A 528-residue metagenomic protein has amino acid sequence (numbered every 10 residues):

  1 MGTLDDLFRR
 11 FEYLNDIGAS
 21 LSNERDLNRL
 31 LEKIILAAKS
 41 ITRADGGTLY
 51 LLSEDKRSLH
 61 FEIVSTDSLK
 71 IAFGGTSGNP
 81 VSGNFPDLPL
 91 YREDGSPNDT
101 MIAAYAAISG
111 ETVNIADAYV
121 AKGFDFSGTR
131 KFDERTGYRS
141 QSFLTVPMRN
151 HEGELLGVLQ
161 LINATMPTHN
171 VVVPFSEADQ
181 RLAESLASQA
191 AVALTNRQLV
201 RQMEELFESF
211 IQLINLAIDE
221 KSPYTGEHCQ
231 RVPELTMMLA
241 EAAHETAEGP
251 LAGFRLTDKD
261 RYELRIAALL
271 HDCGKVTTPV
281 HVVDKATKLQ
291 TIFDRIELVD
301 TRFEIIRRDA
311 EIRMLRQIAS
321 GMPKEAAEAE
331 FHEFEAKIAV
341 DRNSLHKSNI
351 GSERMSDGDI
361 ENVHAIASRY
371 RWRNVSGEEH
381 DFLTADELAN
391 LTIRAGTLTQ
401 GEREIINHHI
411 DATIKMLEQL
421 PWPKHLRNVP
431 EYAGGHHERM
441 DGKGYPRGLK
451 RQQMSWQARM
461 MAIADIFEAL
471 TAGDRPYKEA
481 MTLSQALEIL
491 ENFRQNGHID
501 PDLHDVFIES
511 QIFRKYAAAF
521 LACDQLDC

Functional and structural regions predicted by a protein language model:
M1-D6, D125-F126, E134, R139 (+5 more regions): Regulatory loop-to-helix N-cap segments in sensory/regulatory domains that couple ligand/signal detection
M1-K33, K39-I41, H60-I63, L199-L213 (+1 more regions): Signal-transmission linkers at sensory-effector interfaces
M1-L4, I108-T112, V158-L159, R181-M203 (+5 more regions): Signal-transmission/dimerization alpha-helices at domain junctions
N15, N23-G75, G95-I102, S109 (+4 more regions): Helix-loop-beta substructure at the N-terminus of cytosolic sensory domains that couple signal/ligand detection
T48-P97, V120-A121, L159, L269 (+7 more regions): GAF sensory/regulatory domain recognition with acknowledged cross-activation on helical regulatory dimers
K70-R139, N374, T392-I393, T399-Q400 (+2 more regions): Regulatory sensory and allosteric helical modules in signal-transduction proteins and certain transcription factors
Q141-G157: A short, aliphatic-rich beta-strand micro-motif
P174-A178, I214, D284-I312, E387-L417 (+2 more regions): Divalent-cation-assisted or electrostatically stabilized phosphate/pyrophosphate-binding catalytic cores
